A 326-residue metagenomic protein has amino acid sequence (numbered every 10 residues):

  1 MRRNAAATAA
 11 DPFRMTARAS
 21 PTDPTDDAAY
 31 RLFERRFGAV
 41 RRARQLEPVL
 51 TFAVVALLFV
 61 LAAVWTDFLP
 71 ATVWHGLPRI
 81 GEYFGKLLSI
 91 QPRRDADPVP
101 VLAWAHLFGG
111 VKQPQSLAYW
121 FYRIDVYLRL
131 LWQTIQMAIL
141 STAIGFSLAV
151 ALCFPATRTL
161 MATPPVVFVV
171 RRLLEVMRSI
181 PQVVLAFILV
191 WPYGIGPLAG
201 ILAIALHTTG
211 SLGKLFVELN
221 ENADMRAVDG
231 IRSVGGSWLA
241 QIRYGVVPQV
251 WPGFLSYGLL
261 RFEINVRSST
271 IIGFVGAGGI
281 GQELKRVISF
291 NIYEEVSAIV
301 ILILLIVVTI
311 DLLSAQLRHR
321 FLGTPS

Functional and structural regions predicted by a protein language model:
M1-A143, P155, T159, L322-S326: N-terminal, non-cleaved signal-anchor transmembrane helix
W120, I124, L128, W132 (+5 more regions): Alpha-helical membrane-protein architecture signal
L128-Q136, V170-M177, L259, E263 (+1 more regions): Alpha-helical membrane-interface segments at transmembrane helix boundaries
Q133, M137, G273, Q282 (+1 more regions): Pore-lining and gate-forming transmembrane alpha-helices of multi-pass membrane transport proteins
A138, T142-V150, F154, R158 (+8 more regions): Hydrophobic positions within alpha-helical transmembrane segments of bacterial inner-membrane proteins
V166, R171-A205: Generic hydrophobic transmembrane alpha-helix motif, especially the helices
W191, I195-V246, P252-R261, L312-A315: Membrane-cytosol interface at the C-terminal ends of specific transmembrane alpha-helices in multi-pass membrane
S297-S326: C-terminal transmembrane helix and the adjacent membrane-cytosol boundary/short C-terminal tail of inner/organellar
